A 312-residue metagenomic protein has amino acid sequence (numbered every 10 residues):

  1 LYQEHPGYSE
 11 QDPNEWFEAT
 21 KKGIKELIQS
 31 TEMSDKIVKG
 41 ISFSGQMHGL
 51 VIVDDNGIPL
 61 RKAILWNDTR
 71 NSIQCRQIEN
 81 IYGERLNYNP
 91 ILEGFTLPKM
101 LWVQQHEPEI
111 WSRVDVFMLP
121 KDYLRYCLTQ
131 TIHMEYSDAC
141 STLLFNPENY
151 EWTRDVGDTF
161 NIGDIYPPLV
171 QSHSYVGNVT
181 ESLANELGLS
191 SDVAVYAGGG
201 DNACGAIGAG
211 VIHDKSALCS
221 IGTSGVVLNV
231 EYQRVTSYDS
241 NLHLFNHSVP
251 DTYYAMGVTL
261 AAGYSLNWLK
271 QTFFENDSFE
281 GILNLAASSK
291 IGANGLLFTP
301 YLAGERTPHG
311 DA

Functional and structural regions predicted by a protein language model:
L1-K62, R113, A184-N185, L189-A197: N-terminal glycine/serine-rich phosphate-binding loop of ATP-dependent small-molecule kinases, especially carbohydrate
L1-Y2, N67-T69: A short acidic/small-residue loop/turn micro-motif
Y8, W16-K21, L60, L65-W66 (+4 more regions): Tryptophan-centric aromatic hotspots in well-structured domains and transmembrane helices
D12, D68, D201: Short, conserved phosphate/pyrophosphate- and ester-handling motifs at nucleotide-, phospho-/glycolipid
Q29-W66, N89-G94, R125-N146, V170-Q171: Short beta-strand-loop/turn "lid" adjacent to the catalytic site in phosphate-handling enzymes
S72, R76-P90, F95-H133, D138 (+2 more regions): Active-site core segments that coordinate phosphate-bearing ligands/cofactors across diverse enzyme families
